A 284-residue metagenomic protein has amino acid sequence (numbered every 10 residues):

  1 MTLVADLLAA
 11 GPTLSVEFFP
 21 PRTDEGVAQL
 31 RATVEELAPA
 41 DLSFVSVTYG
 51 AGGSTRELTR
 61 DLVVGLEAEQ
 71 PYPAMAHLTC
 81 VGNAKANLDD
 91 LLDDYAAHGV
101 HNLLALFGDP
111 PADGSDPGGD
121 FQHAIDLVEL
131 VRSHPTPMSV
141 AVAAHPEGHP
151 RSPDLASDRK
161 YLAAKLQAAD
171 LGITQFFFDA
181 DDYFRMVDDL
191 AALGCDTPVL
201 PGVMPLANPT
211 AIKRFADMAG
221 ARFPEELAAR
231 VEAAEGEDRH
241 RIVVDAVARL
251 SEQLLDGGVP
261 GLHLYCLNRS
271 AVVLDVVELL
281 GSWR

Functional and structural regions predicted by a protein language model:
M1-D6, E25-A28, G53-L66, A84-D90 (+4 more regions): Active-site-adjacent beta->alpha loops and helix N-cap segments on the catalytic face of soluble alpha/beta enzymes
M1-V16, T23-D24, S282-R284: N-terminal amphipathic alpha-helix/helix-capping segment at the start of soluble metabolic enzymes
T13-Q29, A74-A86, A141-S157, V231-D245: Active-site mouth loops of central-metabolism enzymes
E17, V45, Y95, K165-A168 (+2 more regions): Conserved, mostly hydrophobic/aromatic
F18-P21, T48-G52, H77-N83, G108-P110 (+5 more regions): Active-site beta-loop-alpha junctions enriched in small/polar residues
D24-L37, T59, K85-D93, P153-A164 (+1 more regions): Short, acidic/polar
A32-T48: Catalytic domains of carbohydrate-active enzymes, especially glycoside hydrolases
G119, H123-P146, R151, L193-L250 (+1 more regions): Active-site pocket-lining/capping segments in soluble small-molecule metabolic enzymes
